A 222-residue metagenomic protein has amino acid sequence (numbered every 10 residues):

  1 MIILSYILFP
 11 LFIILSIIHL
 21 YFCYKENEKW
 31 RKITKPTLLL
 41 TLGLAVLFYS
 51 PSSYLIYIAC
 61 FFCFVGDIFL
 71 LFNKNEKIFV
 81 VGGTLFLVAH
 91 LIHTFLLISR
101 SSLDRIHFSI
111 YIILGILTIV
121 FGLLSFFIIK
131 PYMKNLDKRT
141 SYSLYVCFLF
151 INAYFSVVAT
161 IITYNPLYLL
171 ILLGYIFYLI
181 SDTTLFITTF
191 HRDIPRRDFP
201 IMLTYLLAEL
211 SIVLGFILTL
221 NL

Functional and structural regions predicted by a protein language model:
M1-L222: Polytopic alpha-helical membrane-helix bundles and their juxtamembrane interface segments in multi-pass membrane
